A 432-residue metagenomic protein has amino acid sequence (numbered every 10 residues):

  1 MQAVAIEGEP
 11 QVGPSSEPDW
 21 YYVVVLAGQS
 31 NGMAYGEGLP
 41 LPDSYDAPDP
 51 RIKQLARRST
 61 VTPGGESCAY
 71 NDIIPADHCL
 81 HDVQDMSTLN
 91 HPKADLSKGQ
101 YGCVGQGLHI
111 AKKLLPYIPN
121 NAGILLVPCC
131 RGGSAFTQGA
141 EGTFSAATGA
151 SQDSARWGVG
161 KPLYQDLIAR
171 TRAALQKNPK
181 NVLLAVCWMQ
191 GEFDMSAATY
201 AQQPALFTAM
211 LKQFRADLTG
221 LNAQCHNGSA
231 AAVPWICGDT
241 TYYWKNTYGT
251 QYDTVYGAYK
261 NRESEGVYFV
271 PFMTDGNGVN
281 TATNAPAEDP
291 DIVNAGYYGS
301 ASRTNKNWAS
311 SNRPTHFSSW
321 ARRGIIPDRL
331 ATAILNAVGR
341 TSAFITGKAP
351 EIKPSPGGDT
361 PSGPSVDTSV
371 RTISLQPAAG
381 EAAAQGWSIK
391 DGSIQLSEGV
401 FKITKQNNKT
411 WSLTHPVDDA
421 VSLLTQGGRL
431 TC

Functional and structural regions predicted by a protein language model:
V4-G358: Cell-envelope and extracellular/periplasmic
M33-G38, V279, A382-S388, S412: Short, solvent-exposed loop/turn elements at domain surfaces
A94-V104, L413-L430: Extracellular/lumenal carbohydrate-interaction signature centered on repeated Trp-anchored short motifs
L115, L125, S374, R429-T431: Residues within well-ordered beta-strands of beta-sheet-rich folds
G357-D391: Extracellular carbohydrate-recognition regions
V366-T368, L396, Q406, L423-T425: Surface-exposed coil/turn segments at beta-strand junctions on protein surfaces, enriched
V370-T372, V400, G427-T431: Intrinsic-disorder/low-complexity, polar/charged segments enriched in Ser/Thr/Lys/Arg/Asp/Glu/Gln
D391-S412: Short carbohydrate-recognition loop motifs
